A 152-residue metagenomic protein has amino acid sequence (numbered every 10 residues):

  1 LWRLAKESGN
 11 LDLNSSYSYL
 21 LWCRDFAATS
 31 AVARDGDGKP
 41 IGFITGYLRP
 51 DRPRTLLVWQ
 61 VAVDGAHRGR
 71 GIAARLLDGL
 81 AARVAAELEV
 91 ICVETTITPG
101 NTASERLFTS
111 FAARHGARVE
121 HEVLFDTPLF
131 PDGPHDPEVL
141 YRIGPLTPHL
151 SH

Functional and structural regions predicted by a protein language model:
L1-N14, R34-D37: Short amphipathic alpha-helix that is part of the acyltransferase structural core
L21-A27: Short loop/turn motifs at secondary-structure junctions and domain boundaries
V32, K39-R49, T55-L57, A62: Conserved beta-strand in the GNAT
R49-V58, R68, E87-I91: A conserved beta-turn-beta hairpin within the catalytic core of GNAT-like acetyltransferases that forms part
W59, D64, R68, T98: Residue-level recognition of the GNAT/N-acetyltransferase active site
V63, G69-R83, R106, S110: Conserved acetyl-CoA-binding loop-helix of GNAT-fold acetyltransferases
A74, P99-E122, P131: Conserved active-site alpha-helix within GNAT-family acetyltransferase domains
V84-P99: Conserved GNAT acetyl-CoA-binding A-motif
